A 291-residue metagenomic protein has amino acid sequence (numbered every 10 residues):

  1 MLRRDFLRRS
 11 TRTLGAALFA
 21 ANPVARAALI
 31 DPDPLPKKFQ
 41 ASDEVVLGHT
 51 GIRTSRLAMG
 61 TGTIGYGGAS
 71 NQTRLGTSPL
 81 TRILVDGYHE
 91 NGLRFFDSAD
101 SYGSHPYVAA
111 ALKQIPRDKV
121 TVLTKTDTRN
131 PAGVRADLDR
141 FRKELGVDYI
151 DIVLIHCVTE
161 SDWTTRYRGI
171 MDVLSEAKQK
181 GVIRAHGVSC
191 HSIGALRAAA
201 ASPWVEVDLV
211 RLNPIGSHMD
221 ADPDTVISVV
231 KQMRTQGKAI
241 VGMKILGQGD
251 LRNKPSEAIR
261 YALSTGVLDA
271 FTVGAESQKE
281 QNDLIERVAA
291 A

Functional and structural regions predicted by a protein language model:
L2-D118, Y261: N-terminal binding-site loop/beta-alpha segment at the start of enzyme catalytic domains that lines or forms
R4, F39-A41, A132, V158-A291: Beta/alpha (TIM)-barrel catalytic core signal, keyed to glycine-rich beta->alpha loops juxtaposed to Asp/Glu that bind
L47, M59, F96, V122 (+4 more regions): Conserved, mostly hydrophobic/aromatic
G48-G51, A109-R117, F141-D148, A200-P203 (+1 more regions): Acidic (Asp/Glu)-rich catalytic clusters
A58, D97, D151-L154, G187 (+2 more regions): Conserved beta-strand positions in the central sheet of alpha/beta enzyme cores
Q72-G87, P131-E144, H191-A198, K254-I259: Short, acidic/polar
D100, D118-G133, L154-T159: Structural motif corresponding to the early beta-alpha repeats
L145-S161: Active-site groove signature of glycoside hydrolases
